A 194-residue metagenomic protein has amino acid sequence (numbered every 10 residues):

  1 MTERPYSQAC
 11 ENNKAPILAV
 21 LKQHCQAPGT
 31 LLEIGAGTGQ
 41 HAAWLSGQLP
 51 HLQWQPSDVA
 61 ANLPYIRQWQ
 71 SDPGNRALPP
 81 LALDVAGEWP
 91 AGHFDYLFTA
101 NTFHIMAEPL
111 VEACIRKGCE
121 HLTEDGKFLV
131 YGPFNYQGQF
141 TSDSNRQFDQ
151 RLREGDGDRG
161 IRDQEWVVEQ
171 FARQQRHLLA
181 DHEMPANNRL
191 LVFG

Functional and structural regions predicted by a protein language model:
M1-C25: Class I SAM-dependent methyltransferase Rossmann-like catalytic core, especially the SAM/SAH-binding loop
L32, G39-E88: Class I SAM-dependent methyltransferase SAM/SAH-binding core
W89-L97: A short acidic, Gly/Pro-enriched loop at the edge of an enzyme's catalytic core that lines a small-molecule cofactor
M106-G118: A short, conserved alpha-helix within the catalytic core of class I
D125-F134: Conserved beta-strand signature within the Rossmann-like core of class I S-adenosyl-L-methionine
D143-S144, Q150-D163: Acceptor-substrate binding/catalytic loop of class I
D158-Q175: Short alpha-helix
R176-G194: Core SAM-dependent methyltransferase catalytic element
